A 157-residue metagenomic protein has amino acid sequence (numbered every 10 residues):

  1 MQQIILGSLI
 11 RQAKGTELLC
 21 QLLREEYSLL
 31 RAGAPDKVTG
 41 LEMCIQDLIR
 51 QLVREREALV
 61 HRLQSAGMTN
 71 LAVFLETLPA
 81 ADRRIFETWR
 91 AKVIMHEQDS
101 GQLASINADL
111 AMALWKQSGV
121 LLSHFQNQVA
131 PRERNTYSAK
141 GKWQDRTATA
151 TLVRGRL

Functional and structural regions predicted by a protein language model:
M1-L78, R84-T88: Extended, charge-rich alpha-helical scaffolding segments
L78-L157: Short terminal interaction segments
